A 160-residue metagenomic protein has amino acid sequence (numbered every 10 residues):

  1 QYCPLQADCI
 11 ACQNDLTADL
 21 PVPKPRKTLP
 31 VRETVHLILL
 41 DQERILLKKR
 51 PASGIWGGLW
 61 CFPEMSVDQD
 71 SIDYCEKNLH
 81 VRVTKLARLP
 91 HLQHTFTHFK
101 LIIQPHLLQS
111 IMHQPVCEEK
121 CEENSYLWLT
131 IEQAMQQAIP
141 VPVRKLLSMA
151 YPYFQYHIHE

Functional and structural regions predicted by a protein language model:
Q1-E160: Intrinsically disordered, low-complexity, charged terminal extensions of DNA damage-control enzymes
